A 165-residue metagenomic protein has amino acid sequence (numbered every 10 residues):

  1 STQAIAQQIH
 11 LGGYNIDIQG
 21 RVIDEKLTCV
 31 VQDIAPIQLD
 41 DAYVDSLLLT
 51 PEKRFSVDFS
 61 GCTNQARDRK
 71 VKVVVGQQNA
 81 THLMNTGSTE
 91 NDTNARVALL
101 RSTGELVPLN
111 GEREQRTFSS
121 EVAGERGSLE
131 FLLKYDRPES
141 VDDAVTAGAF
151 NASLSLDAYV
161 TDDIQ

Functional and structural regions predicted by a protein language model:
A4-Q165: Mature extracellular/passenger domains of Gram-negative fimbrial/pilin and adhesin proteins
